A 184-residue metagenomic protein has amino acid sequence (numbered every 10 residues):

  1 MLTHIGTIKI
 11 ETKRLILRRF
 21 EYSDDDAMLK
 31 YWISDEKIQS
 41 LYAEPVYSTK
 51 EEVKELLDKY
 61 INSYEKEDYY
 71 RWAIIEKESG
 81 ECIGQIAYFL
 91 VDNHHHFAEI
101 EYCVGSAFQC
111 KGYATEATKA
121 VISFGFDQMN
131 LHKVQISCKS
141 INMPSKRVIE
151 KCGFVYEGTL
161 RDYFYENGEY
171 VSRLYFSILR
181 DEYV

Functional and structural regions predicted by a protein language model:
M1-A27, Y31-K37, I75-V184: Acyl-donor (CoA/ACP) binding surface of acyl/acetyltransferases
W32, Y42, Y64-E65: Hydrophobic residues in alpha-helical segments
I38-K59: Conserved GNAT-fold acetyl-CoA-binding loop/helix
E44-P45, Y69, H95, Y165: Sparse recognition of residues in long alpha-helices and their boundaries
P45-T49, Y70, I141: Short, conserved alpha-helical segments within structured domains
K59-Y60, E182: Low-complexity, intrinsically disordered/propeptide-like segments
Y60-A73: A short helix-loop-beta-strand connector motif used in the catalytic cores of GNAT acetyltransferases and, in some
